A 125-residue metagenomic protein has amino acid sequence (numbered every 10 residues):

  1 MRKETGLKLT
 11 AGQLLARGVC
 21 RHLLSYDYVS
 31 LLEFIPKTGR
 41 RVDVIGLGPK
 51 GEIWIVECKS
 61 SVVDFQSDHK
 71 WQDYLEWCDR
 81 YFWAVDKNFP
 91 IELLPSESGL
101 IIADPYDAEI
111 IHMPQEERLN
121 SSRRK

Functional and structural regions predicted by a protein language model:
M1-E4, G51-K59: N-terminal short leaders/motifs
M1-I35, L93-K125: Non-catalytic C-terminal interaction segments of nucleic acid-processing enzymes
L15, R40, Q66-K70: Amphipathic coiled-coil/heptad-repeat helices and related helical stalk/stem segments that mediate oligomerization
L23-S25, G48-P49, L75-W77: Flexible, charged surface loops at secondary-structure boundaries
E33-I35, E57-D64: Short, flexible loop segments at the rims of nucleotide/cofactor-binding pockets, characterized by
T38, E52, F89-P90, Y106-A108: Surface-exposed, flexible loop/turn segments at secondary-structure boundaries
T38, V42-I55: Active-site beta-strand-loop-beta-strand hairpin of nuclease catalytic cores that positions key catalytic residues
S60-D104: Catalytic cores of nucleic-acid endonucleases
